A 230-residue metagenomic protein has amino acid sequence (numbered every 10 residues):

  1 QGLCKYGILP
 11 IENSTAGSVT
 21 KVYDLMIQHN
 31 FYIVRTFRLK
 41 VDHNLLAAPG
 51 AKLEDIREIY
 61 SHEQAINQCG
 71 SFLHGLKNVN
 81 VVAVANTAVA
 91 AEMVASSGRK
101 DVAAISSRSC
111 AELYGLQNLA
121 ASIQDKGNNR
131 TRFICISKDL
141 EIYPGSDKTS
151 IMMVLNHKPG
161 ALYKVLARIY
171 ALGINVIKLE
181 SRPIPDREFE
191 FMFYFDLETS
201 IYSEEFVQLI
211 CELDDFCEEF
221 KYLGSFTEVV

Functional and structural regions predicted by a protein language model:
Q1-V230: Domain-level signature for soluble enzymes in the chorismate/prephenate branch of the shikimate pathway
